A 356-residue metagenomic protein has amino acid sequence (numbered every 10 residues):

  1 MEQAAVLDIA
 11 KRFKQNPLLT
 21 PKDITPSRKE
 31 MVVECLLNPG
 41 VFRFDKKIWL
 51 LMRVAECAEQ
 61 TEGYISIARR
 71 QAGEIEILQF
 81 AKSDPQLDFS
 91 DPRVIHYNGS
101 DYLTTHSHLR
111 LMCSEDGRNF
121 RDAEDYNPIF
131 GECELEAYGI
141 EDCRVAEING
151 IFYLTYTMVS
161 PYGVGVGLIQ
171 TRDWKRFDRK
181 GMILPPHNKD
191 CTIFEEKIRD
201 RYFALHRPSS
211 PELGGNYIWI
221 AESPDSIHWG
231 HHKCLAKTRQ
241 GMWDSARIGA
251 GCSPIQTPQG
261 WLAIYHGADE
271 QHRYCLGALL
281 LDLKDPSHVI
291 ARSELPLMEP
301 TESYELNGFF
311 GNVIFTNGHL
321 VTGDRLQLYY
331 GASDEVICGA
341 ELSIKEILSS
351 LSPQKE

Functional and structural regions predicted by a protein language model:
M1-Y138, A146-A246, Q256-F309, G323-L326 (+1 more regions): Beta-rich carbohydrate-recognition and catalytic domains
E141, C191, C252, F315-N317: Structural signature of WD-repeat beta-propeller blades
H319-V321: Electrostatic interaction modules used in gene-expression and signaling proteins
